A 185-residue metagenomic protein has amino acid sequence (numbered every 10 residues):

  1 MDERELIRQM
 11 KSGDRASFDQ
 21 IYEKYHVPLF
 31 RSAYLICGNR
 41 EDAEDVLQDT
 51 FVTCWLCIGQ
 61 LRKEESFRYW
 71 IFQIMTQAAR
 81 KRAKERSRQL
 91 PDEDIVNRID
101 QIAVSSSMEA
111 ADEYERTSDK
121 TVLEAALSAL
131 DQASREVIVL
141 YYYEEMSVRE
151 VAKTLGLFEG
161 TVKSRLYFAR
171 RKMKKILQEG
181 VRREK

Functional and structural regions predicted by a protein language model:
M1, E41, T121, A125-T161 (+1 more regions): Helix-turn-helix DNA-binding module
E5-Q9, L90-N97, V122-A125, R149 (+2 more regions): C-terminal edge and immediately downstream basic/flexible tail or linker adjoining helix-turn-helix-like DNA-binding
K11-Q20, F30-D49, E159, R182-K185: Short, charged helix-capping/linker segments at alpha-helix termini
K11-S12, F51-S66, E85: Sigma70-family region 2
Y22-R40, C57, L127, K172 (+1 more regions): Amphipathic, Lys/Arg- and hydrophobic-enriched alpha-helical face
R31, D45-V52, E65-Q77: Structural recognition of an alpha-helix C-terminal capping motif at a helix-to-coil junction
G59-K63, Q73-E93, F168: Arg/Lys-rich amphipathic alpha helix in sigma70-family domain 2
R82-V104, Y114, S118: Short, basic/polar amphipathic helix motif occurring as a linker/hinge flanking DNA-binding modules in transcription
